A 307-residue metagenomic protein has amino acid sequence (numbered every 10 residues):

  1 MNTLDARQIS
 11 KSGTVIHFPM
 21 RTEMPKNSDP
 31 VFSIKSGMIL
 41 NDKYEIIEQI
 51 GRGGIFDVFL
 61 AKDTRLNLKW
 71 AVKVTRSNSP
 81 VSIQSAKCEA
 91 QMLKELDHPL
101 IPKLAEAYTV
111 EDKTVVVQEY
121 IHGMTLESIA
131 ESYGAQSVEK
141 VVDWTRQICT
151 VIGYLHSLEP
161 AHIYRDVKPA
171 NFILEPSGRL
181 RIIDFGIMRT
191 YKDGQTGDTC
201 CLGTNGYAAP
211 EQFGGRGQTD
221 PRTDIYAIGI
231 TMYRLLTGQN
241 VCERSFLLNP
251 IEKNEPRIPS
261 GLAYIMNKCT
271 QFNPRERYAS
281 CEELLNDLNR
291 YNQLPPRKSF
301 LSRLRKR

Functional and structural regions predicted by a protein language model:
I47-G53, V58: Protein kinase glycine-rich loop
R76-E95: AlphaC helix of the eukaryotic protein kinase fold
A107: Activation-segment/catalytic-loop signature of the eukaryotic protein kinase fold
E111-T125: Conserved short submotifs of the Hanks-type protein kinase catalytic core that shape the nucleotide-binding pocket
W144-T145: Activation segment signature within eukaryotic-like protein kinase domains
T150-H162: Protein kinase catalytic-loop region centered on the HRD/HxD motif
G206-P296: C-terminal lobe helix-coil module of Hanks-type protein kinase domains
